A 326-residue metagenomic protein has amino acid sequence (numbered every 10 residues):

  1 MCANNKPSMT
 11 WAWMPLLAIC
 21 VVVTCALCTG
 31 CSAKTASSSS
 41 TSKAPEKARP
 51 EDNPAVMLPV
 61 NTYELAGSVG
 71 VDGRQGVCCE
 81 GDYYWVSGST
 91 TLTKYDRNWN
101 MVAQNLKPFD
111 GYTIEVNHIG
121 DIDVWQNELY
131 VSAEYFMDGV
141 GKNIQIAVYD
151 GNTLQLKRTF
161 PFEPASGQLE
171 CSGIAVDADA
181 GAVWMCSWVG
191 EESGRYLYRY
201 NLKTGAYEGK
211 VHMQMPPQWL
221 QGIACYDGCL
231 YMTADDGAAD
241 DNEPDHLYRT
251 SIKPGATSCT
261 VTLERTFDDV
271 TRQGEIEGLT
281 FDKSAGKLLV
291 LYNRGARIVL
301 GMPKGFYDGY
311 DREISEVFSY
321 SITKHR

Functional and structural regions predicted by a protein language model:
A48-V71, V261-L263: A short helix->beta-strand "capping" segment at the edge of beta-propeller domains
Y63-T90, H118: Beta-strand-rich domains and repeat architectures in extracellular enzymes and scaffolds, especially beta-propellers
V71-C78, T113-D123, A165-V176, M215-A224 (+1 more regions): Repeated scaffold domains used in trafficking and secretory/extracellular systems, primarily beta-propellers
G81-D82, Q126-N127, D179-G181, D227-C229 (+1 more regions): Short coil/turn segments that connect the beta-strands within blades of beta-propeller domains
S89, E134-F136, S187-G190, D235-A238 (+1 more regions): Short loop/turn segments immediately following the C-termini of beta-strands
T91-D96, D138-A147, E192-R199, A239-T250 (+1 more regions): Structural motif
M101-F136: Blade-loop segments of beta-propeller domains
M215-A256: Loop/turn-rich, solvent-exposed surfaces of beta-rich toroidal or solenoidal domains
